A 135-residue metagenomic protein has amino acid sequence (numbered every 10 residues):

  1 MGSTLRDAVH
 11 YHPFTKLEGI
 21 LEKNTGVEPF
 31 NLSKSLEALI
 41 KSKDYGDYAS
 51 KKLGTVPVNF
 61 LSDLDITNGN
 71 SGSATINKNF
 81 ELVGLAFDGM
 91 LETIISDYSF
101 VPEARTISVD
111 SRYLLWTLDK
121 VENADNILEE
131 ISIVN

Functional and structural regions predicted by a protein language model:
M1-G69, T75-N135: Serine endopeptidase catalytic core focused on the charge-relay Asp
